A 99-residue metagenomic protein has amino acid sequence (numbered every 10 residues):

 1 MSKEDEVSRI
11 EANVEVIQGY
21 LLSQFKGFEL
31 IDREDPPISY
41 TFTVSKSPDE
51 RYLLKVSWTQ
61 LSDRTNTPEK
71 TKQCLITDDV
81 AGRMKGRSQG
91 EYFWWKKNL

Functional and structural regions predicted by a protein language model:
M1-D32, R64-A81: Negatively charged, low-complexity tracts enriched in Asp/Glu with abundant Ser/Thr
Q18-W58: Amphipathic, interaction-prone secondary-structure segments
L22-I38, A81-L99: Short glycine-rich, low-complexity/disordered patches
P48-Q89: Intrinsically disordered, low-complexity regulatory segments enriched in Ser/Thr/Pro and charged residues
